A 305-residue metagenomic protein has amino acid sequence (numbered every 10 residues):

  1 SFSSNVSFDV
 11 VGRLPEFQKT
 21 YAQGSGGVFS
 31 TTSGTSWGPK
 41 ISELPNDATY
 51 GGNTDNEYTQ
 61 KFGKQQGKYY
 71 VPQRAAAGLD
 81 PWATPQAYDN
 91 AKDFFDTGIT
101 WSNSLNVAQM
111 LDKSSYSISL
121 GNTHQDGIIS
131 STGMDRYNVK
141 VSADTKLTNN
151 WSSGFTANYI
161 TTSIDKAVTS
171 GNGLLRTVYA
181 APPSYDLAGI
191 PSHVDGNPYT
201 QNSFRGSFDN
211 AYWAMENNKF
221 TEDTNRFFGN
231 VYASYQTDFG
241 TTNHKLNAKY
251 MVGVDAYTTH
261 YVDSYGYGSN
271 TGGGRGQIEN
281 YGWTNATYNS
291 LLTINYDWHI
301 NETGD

Functional and structural regions predicted by a protein language model:
S1-S130, V168-S170, A214-D223, Y232-Q236 (+1 more regions): Residues embedded in well-ordered regular secondary structure
F2-F8, L120-N122, F155-Y159, Y250-A256: Transmembrane beta-barrel strands of outer-membrane/channel proteins
V11, D80-G121, Q125-T132, N138-D209 (+3 more regions): Flexible loop and strand-edge segments within Gram-negative outer membrane beta-barrel domains
E16-Q18, T132-M134, Y212, S264-Y267: "Short basic amphipathic alpha-helical interaction patches in structured regions
V139-K140, Y232, K245-G253: Transmembrane beta-barrel domains of bacterial outer-membrane proteins
G240-H244, N301-G304: Short, solvent-exposed loop/turn segments that connect beta-strands within catalytic domains and beta-strand-rich
S264-Q277: Solvent-exposed, glycine/polar-rich loop segments of beta-barrel outer-membrane systems
